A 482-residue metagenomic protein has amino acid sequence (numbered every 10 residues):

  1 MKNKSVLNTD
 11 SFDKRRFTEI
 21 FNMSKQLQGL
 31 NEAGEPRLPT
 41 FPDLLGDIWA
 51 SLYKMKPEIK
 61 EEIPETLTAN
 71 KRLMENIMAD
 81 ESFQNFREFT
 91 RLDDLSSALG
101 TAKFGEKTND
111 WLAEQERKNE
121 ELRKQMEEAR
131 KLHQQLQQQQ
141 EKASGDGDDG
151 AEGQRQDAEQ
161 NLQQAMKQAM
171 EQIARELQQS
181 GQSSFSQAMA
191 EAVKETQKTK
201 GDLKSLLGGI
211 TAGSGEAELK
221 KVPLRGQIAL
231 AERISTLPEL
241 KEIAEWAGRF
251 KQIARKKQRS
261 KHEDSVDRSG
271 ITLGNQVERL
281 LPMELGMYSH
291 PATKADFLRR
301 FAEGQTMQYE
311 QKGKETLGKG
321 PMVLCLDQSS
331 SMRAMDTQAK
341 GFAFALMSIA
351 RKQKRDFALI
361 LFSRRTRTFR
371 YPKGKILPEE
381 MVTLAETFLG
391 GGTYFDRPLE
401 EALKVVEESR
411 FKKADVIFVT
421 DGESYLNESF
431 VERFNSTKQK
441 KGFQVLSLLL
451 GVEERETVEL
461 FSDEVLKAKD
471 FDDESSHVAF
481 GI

Functional and structural regions predicted by a protein language model:
M1-P64: Charged, amphipathic alpha-helical stretches
D43, S51-D110: N-terminal targeting peptides and non-cytosolic leader segments immediately upstream of the first transmembrane helix
A102, N109-K319, V465, D473-G481: Acidic/polar low-complexity segments with low predicted structural confidence
E315-K373, P398-L399, D415-V419: Von Willebrand factor
Q353-R355, K412, K441-V445: Loop/turn elements at helix/coil->beta-strand transitions in domains of secreted/extracellular proteins
R367-T368, E379-A414, S424-L426, S447-E456: Von Willebrand factor
Y371-L389, V465-D473: Acidic, Ser/Thr-rich peripheral helices and adjacent loops at domain boundaries
L389, G422-D470, F480: VWA/integrin I-like adhesion module and closely mimicked acidic/polar interface patches used
